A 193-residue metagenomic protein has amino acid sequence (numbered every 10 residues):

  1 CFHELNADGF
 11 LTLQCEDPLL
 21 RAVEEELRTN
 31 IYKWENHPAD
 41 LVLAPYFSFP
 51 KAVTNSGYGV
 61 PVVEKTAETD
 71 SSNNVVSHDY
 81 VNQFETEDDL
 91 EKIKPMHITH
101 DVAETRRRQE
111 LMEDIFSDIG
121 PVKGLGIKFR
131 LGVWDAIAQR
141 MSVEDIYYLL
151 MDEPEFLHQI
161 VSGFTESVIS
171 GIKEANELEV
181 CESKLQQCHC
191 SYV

Functional and structural regions predicted by a protein language model:
C1-V193: Catalytic cores of TIM-barrel enzymes
